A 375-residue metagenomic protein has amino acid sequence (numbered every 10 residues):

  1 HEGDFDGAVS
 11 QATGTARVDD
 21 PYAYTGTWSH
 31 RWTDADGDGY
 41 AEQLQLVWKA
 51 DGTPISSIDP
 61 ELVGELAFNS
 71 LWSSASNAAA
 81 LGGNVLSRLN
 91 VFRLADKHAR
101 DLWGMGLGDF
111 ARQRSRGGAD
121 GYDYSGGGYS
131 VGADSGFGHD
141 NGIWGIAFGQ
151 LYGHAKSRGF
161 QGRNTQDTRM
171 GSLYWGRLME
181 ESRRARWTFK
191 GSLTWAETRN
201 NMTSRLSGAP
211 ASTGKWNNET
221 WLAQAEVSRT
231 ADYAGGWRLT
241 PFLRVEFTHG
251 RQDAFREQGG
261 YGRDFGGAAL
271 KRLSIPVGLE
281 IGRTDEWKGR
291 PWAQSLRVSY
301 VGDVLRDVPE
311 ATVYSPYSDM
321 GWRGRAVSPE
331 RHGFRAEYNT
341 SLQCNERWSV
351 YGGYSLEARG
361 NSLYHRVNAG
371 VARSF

Functional and structural regions predicted by a protein language model:
H1-A50: Extracellular, surface-exposed repeat/solenoid domains
D4, A8, N217, G236-R238: Surface-exposed loop/turn motifs in large extracellular/passenger domains
D51-A234, Y351-S374: Outer membrane beta-barrel translocator domains of Type V secretion systems
R112-R114, D120-Y122, G153-Q166, E197-W221 (+3 more regions): Extracellular/periplasm-exposed beta-strand and loop segments of Gram-negative cell-envelope proteins, dominated by
S172, D264-F375: Outer membrane beta-barrel transmembrane domains
F189-S192, T240-P241, A293-R297: Beta-strand segments within the central parallel beta-sheet cores of soluble alpha/beta enzyme folds
V227, L239, R244-Q252: Solvent-exposed flexible segments
